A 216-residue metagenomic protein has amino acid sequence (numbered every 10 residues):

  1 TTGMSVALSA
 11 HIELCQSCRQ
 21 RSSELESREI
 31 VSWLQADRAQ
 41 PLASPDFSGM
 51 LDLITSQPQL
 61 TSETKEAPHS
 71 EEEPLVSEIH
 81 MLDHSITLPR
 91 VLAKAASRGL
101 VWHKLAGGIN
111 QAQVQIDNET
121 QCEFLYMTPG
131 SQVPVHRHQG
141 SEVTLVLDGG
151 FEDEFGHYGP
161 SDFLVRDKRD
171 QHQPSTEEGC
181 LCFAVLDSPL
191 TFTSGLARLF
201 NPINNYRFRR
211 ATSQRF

Functional and structural regions predicted by a protein language model:
T2-M4, E13-Q16, Q20, S27-K94: Positively biased amphipathic helices and basic secretion/translocation or surface-docking motifs that either flank
A10, H103, P189-F216: Alpha-helical membrane-targeting segments
S17, Q132, D162-F163: Residue-level marker of beta-strand positions
G99-S131: A short glycine-rich, His/Asp/Glu-containing loop-to-beta-strand
T128-S131, R137-D153: Glycine- and acidic-residue-biased ligand/ion/polar-headgroup-sensing regions
D153-T176: Short acidic-glycine-tyrosine-enriched beta hairpin
D170-F192: Ligand-binding loop in jelly-roll beta-barrel domains
